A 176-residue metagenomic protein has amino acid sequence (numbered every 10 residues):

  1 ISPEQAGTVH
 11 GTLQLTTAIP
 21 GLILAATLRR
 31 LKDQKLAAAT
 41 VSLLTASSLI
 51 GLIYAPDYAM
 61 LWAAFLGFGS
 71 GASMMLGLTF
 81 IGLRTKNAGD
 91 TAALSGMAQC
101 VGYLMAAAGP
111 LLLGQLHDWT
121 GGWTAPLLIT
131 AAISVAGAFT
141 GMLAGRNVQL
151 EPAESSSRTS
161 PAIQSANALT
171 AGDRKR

Functional and structural regions predicted by a protein language model:
S2-H10, T91, S95: Juxtamembrane helix-start elements in MFS-like secondary transporters
T8-T17, A98, G102, I133: Transmembrane alpha-helical segments of major facilitator superfamily
P20-D33: Helix-to-loop junctions at the C-terminal end of transmembrane segments in multipass secondary transporters
L36-I50: Structural signature of the two symmetry-related core transmembrane helices
A59-A72: Hydrophobic core of transmembrane alpha-helices in multi-pass small-molecule transporters, especially MFS/SLC-type
S73-K86: Intracellular juxtamembrane helix-capping segments at the cytosolic ends of symmetry-related transmembrane helices
T85-G122, T130: A late C-terminal transmembrane helix in Major Facilitator Superfamily
A144-R176: Intrinsic disorder in cytosolic terminal tails and internal cytosolic loops of multi-pass membrane transporters
